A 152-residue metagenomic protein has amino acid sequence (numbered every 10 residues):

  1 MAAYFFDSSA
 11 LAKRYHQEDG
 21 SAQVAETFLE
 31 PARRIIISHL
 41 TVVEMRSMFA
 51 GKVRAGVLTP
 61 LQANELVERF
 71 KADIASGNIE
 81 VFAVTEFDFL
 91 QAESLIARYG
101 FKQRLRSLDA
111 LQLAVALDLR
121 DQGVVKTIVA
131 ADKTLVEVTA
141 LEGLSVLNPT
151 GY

Functional and structural regions predicted by a protein language model:
M1-A3, L117-Y152: Acidic, PIN/NYN-like endoribonuclease modules and their adjacent C-terminal/linker elements
M1-T41, K52-E65, Y152: Short, well-structured N-terminal submotif of metal-dependent ribonuclease cores
A22, S47, L90, V136-E137: Alpha-helical elements of the RecA-like P-loop NTPase motor core of helicases
I37-V43, L108-L111: Aromatic- and histidine-enriched alpha-helix N-cap/loop-to-helix transition segments that scaffold the rims
S47-R54, L117-D118: Short glycine/serine- and small hydrophobic-enriched flexible loop segments
G51-E86: Helix-adjacent hinge/juxtasegments
N78-K133: Active-site neighborhoods of divalent-metal-dependent phosphate/nucleic-acid chemistry enzymes
